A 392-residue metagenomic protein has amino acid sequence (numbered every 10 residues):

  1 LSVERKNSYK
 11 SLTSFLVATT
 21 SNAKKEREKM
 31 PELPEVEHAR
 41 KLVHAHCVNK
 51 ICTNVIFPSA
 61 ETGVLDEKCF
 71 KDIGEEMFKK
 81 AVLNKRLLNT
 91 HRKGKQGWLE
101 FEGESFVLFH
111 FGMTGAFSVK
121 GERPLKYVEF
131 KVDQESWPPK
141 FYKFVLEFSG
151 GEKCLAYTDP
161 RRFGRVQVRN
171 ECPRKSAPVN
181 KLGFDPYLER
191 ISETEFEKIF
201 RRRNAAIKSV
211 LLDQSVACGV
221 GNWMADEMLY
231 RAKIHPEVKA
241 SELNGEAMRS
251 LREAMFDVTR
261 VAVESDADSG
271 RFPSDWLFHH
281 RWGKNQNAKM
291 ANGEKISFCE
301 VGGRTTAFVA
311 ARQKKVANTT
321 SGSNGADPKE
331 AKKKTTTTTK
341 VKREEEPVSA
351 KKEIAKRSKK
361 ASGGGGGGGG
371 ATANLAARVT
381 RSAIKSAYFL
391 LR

Functional and structural regions predicted by a protein language model:
E4-K29: Short, Lys/Arg-enriched N-terminal segments with co-localized hydrophobic residues within the first ~10-30 amino acids
E28-V179, Y187, G245, G293 (+7 more regions): Acidic, proline/glycine-enriched N-terminal capping motif
T90, F109, R202-E246, G302-A307: Active-site beta-strand/loop microenvironment that shapes enzyme catalytic pockets
V179-C218: Helix-hairpin-helix/helix-loop-helix acidic hairpins
V238-A262, A326-T335: Short, conserved aromatic-histidine micro-motifs
D275-A288: A conserved acidic, glycine/proline-rich C-terminal tail/linker
N287-V316: Cys/His-rich short segments
K385-R392: A positional/structural detector of protein chain ends, strongest at the extreme C-terminus and weakly at the extreme
